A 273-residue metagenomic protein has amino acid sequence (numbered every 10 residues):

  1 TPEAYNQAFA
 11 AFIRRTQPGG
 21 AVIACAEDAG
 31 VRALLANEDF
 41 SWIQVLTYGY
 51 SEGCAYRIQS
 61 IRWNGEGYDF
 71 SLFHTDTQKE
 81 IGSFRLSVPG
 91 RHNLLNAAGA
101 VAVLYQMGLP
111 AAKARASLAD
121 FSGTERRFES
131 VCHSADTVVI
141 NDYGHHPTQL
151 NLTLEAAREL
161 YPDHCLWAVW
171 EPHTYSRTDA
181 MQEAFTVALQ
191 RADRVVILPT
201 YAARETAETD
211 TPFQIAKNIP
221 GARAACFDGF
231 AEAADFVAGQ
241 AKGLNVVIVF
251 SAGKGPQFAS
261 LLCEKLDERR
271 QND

Functional and structural regions predicted by a protein language model:
T1-V138, A216-R223: Acidic, Mg2+-coordinating active-site environments of NTP-dependent enzymes
A21-A26, W167-E171, R191-A202: Short internal beta-strands
D28-A29, H145, P172-Y175, T200-A203 (+1 more regions): Short glycine-rich anion-binding loops that position phosphate/pyrophosphate groups of nucleotides and phosphorylated
N141-L150, P172-A180: Active-site glycine- and acidic-residue-rich loops that bind and position anionic ligands or nucleotide-like cofactors
L154-Y161: Surface-exposed amphipathic alpha-helices with a cationic face
T186-N245: C-terminal helical cap/extension that packs against the catalytic core of soluble nucleotide-cofactor enzymes
T200, K265-D273: Short, flexible loop segments at boundaries between secondary-structure elements
A233-K265: A glycine-rich beta-strand to alpha-helix segment that forms a phosphate/ribose-binding loop at ligand/cofactor sites
